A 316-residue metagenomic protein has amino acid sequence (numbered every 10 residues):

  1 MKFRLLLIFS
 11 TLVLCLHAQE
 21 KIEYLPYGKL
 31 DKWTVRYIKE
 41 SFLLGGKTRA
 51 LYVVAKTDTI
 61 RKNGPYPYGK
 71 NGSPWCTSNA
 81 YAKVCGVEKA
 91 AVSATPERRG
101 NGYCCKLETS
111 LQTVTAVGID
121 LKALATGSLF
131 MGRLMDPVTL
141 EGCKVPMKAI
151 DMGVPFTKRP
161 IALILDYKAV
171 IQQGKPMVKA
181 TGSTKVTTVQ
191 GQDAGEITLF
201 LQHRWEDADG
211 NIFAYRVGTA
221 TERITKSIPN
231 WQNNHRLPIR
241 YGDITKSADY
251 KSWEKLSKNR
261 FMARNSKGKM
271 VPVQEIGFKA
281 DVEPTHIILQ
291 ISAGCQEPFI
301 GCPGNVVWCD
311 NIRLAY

Functional and structural regions predicted by a protein language model:
M1-Y24: Bacterial Sec-dependent N-terminal signal peptides
E20-P160, I164, K179, Q190-D243 (+1 more regions): Aromatic (Trp/Tyr/Phe) and Gly/Pro-enriched flexible surface segments
I171-K175: Gram-negative outer-membrane beta-barrel proteins
V178-K185: Short mixed-charge
